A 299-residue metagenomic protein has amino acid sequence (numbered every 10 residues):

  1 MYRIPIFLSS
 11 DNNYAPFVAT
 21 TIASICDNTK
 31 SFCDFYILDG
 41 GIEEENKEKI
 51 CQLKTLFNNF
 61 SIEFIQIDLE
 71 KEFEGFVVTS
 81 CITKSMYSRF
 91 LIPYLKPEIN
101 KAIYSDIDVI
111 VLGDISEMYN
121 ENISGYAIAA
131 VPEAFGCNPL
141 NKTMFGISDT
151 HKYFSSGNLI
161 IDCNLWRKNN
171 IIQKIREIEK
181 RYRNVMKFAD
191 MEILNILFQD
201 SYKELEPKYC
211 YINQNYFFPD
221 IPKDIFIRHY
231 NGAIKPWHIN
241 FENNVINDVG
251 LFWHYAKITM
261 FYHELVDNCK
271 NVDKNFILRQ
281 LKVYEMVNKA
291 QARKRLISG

Functional and structural regions predicted by a protein language model:
M1-I4, L8-S10, I161-G299: A glycosyltransferase accessory/donor-loop signature
S24-F32: Short, acidic, metal-binding catalytic loop of nucleotide-sugar glycosyltransferases
F32-D34, S61, K101: Residues at the starts of beta-strands that form the adenosine-phosphate
D34-G41, A129-V131: Short internal beta-strands
I42-E48, N138: Short, charged/polar "capping" segments at the starts of alpha-helices and the immediately preceding loops
N46, L53-L95: Active-site-proximal specificity loops/subdomain of glycosyltransferases
Q66, E70, S85-C137, H151 (+1 more regions): GT-A fold catalytic core of metal-dependent nucleotide-sugar glycosyltransferases, centered on the diacidic
C81-I82, I147-H151, R183-V185, F218-P219: Short Gly/Pro-enriched turn/cap motifs at secondary-structure boundaries
